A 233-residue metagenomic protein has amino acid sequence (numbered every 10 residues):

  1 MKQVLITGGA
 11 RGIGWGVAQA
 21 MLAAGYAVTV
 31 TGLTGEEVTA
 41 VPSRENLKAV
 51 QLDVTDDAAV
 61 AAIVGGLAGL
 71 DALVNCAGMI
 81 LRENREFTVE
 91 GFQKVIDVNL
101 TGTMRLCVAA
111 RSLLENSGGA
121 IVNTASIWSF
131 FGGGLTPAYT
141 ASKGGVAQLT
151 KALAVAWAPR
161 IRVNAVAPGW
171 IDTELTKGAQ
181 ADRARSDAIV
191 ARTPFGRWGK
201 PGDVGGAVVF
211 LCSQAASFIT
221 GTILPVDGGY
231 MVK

Functional and structural regions predicted by a protein language model:
A10-R11: Conserved glycine-rich cofactor-binding loop
C76-L81, G229: Conserved NAD(P)H cofactor-binding loop of Rossmann-fold oxidoreductase domains
E83-I96, I189: Substrate-binding pocket helix/loop in short-chain dehydrogenase/reductase
C107, S142, T150: Active-site helix of classical SDR
S112, A154-P159, S217: Alpha-helical segment proximal to the catalytic Tyr-Lys
S126: Residue(s) in the substrate-gating loop at a strand-loop-helix junction that position the organic substrate next
F131, F195, V208-V209, T220-K233: Short C-terminal tail/terminal secondary-structure segment of NAD(P)H-dependent dehydrogenase/reductase domains
